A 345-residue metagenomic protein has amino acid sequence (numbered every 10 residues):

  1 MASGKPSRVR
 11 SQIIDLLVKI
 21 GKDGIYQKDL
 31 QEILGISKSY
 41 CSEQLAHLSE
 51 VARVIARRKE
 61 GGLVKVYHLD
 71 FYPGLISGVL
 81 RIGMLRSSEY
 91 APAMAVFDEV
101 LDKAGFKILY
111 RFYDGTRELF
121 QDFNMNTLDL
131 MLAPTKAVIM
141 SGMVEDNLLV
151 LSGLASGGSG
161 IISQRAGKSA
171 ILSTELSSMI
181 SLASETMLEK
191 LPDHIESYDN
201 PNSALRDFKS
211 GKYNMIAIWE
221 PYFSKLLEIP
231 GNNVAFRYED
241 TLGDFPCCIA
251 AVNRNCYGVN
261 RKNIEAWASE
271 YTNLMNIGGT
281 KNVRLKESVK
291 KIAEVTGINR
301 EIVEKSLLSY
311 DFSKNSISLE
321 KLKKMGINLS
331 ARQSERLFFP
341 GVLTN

Functional and structural regions predicted by a protein language model:
M1-E118, M125-T127, E294, E304 (+1 more regions): N-terminal hydrophobic or amphipathic helices and topogenic motifs
S39, Y110-Q121, P134-K136, H194-K209 (+1 more regions): Short helix-initiation/N-cap motifs at beta->coil->alpha
R53, S141-L151, K225-E239: Ligand-binding "clamshell"
K65-H68, L149-G167, G243-G258: Hydrophobic/proline-rich hinge and linker segments of small-molecule sensing/allosteric domains, predominantly
R81-E99, G158, S163-L227: Bilobed "Venus flytrap"/periplasmic-binding protein-like clamshell domains and structurally analogous long
D114-T116, N126-I139, V144, N200-P201 (+3 more regions): Beta->alpha turn/N-cap motifs
N200-I292: Pocket-lining segment of extracytoplasmic ligand-binding domains
R261-A331: Secondary-structure end/capping motifs
